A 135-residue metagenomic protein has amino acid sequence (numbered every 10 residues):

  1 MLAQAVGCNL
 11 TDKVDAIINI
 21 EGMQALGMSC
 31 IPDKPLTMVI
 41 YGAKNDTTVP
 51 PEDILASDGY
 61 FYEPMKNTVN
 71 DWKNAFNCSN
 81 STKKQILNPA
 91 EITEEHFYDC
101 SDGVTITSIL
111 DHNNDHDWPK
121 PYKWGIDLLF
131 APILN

Functional and structural regions predicted by a protein language model:
M1-L36: Primarily recognizes the serine-hydrolase "nucleophile elbow" in alpha/beta-hydrolase and SGNH/GDSL folds
L2-V6, L10-V14, P64-T68, P121-L129: Stable alpha-helical elements in mature extracytoplasmic
A5, M28-D33, V49-I54, K120-K123: Short, solvent-exposed loop/turn and secondary-structure capping segments
I20, Y41-A43: Generic beta-sheet signal
M38-Y41, E63, K73-N135: C-terminal catalytic histidine-bearing segment of alpha/beta-hydrolase fold enzymes
A43-N45, Y60-N67: Ligand-binding grooves and catalytic loops that recognize ribose/phosphate and carbohydrate rings, and esterified lipid
K44-T47, P51-I54, H112-D115: Acidic beta-to-alpha connecting loop that harbors the catalytic carboxylate
P51-E63: Short, flexible/disordered intra-domain loops and linkers
